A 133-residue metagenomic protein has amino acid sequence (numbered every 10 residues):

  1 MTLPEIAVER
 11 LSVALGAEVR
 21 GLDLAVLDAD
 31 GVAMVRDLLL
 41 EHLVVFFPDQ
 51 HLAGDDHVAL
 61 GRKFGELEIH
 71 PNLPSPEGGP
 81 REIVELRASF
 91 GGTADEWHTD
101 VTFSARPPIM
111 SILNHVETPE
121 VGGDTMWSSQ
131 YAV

Functional and structural regions predicted by a protein language model:
T2-V133: Non-heme Fe(II) oxygenase catalytic core, chiefly the N-lobe of the double-stranded beta-helix
